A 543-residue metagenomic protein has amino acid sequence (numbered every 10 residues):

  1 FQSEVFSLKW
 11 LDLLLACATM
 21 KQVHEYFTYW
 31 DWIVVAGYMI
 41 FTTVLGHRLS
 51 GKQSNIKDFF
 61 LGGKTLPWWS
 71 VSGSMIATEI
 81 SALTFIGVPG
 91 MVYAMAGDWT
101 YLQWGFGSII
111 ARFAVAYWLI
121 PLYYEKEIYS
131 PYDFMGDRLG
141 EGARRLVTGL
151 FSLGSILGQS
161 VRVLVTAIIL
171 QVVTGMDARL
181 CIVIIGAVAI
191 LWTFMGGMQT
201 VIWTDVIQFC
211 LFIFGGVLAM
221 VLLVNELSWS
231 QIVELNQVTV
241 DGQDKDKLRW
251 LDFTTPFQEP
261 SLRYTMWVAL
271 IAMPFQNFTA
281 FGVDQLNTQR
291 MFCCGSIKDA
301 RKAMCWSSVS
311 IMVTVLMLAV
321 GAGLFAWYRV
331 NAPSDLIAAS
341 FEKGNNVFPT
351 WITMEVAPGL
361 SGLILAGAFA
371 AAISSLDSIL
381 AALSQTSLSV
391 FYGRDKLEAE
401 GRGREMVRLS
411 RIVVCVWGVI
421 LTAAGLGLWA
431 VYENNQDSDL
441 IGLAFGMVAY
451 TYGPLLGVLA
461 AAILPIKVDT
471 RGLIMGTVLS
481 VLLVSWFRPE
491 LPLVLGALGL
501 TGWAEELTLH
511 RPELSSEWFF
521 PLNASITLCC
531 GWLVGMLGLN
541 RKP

Functional and structural regions predicted by a protein language model:
C17-P543: Membrane-embedded helix-loop-helix hairpins and adjacent transmembrane boundary segments in multi-pass transporters
